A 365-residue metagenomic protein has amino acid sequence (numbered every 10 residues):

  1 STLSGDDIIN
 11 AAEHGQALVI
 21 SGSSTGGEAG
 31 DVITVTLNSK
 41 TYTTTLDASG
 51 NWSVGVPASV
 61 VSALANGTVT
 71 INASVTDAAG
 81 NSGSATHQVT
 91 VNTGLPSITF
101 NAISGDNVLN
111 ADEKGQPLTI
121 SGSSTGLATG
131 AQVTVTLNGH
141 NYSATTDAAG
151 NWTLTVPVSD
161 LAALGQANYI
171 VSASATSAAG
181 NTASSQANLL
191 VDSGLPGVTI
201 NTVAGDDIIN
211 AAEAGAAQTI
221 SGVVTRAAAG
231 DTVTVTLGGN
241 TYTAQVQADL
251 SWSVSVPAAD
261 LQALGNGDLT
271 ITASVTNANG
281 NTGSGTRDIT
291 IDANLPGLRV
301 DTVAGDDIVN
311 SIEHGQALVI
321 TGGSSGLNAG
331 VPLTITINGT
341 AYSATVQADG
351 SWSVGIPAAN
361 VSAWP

Functional and structural regions predicted by a protein language model:
S1-E13, P96-E113, P196-E213, P296-E313: Short, solvent-exposed loop/edge segments of extracellular or virion-exposed proteins
S1-T2, D77, G83-N101, S185-N201 (+1 more regions): Flexible, low-complexity linkers/stalks enriched in Thr/Pro that connect modular domains
I20-S24, I120-S124, I220-V224, I320-S324: Aromatic/hydrophobic beta-strand junction motif of beta-rich domains
T43-D47, Y142-A148, Y242-Q247, S343-Q347: Short, acidic Ser/Thr/Gly-rich low-complexity loop/linker segments typical of extracellular and cell-surface proteins
G50-V54, G150-L154, L250-V254, G350-V354: Short strand-edge motifs at loop-to-beta-strand transitions and within beta-strands of extracellular beta-rich domains
A58-T68, V158-N168, A258-D268, A358-P365: Surface-exposed, short loops/turns at beta-strand junctions within beta-sandwich domains
